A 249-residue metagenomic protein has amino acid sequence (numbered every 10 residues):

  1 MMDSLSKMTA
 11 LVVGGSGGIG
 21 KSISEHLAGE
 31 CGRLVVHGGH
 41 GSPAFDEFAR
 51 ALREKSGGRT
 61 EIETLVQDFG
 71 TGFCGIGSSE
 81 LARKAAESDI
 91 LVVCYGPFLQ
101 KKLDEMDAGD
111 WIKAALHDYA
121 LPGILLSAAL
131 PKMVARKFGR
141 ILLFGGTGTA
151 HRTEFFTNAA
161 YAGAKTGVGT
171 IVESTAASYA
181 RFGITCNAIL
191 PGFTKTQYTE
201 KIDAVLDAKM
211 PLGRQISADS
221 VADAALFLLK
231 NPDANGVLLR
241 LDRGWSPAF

Functional and structural regions predicted by a protein language model:
S16-G17: Conserved glycine-rich cofactor-binding loop
C31-E47: Conserved glycine-rich Rossmann-like NAD(P)H-binding loop of the short-chain dehydrogenase/reductase
T71-I76, A82, I90-I112, F156-A160 (+1 more regions): Conserved mid-core segment of classical short-chain dehydrogenase/reductases
D89, P97, D104-I124, F138 (+3 more regions): Catalytic Tyr-X3-Lys loop
G96, Q100, H117-F138, T149 (+3 more regions): Amphipathic alpha-helical dimer-interface segment in Rossmann-like NAD(P)H-dependent oxidoreductases
R140-G167, V172-R181: Catalytic loop of short-chain dehydrogenase/reductase
A180, T185, D233-V237: Short, small/polar-rich loop/turn modules that mediate ligand/substrate recognition or access, typified
A218-L241, S246: C-terminal substrate-recognition "lid" of short-chain dehydrogenase/reductases
